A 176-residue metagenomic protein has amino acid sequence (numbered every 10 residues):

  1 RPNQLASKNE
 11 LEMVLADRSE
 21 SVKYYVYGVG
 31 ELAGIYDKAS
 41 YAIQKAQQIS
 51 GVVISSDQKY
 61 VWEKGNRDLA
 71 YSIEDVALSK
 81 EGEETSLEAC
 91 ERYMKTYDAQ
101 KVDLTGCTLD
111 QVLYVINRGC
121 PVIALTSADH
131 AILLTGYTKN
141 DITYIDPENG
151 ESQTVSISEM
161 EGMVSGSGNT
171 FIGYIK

Functional and structural regions predicted by a protein language model:
R1-K8, E12, S55-N66: Extracellular LysM carbohydrate-binding repeats and other cell-envelope/extracellular binding modules
P2, Y36-V52: A short, charged, amphipathic alpha-helix used as a generic interaction element across diverse proteins
Q4-A16, L69-K176: Conserved active-site-adjacent core of cysteine acyl-enzyme catalytic domains
D17-E31, S50-V52, E63-L69: Short aromatic-glycine-(Arg/Gly/Cys) micro-motifs in beta-strand/loop hairpins
S19-E20, S56-D57, G136-T138: Short, ordered beta-strand-loop transition motifs
Y27, D37, I54, T135 (+1 more regions): Residue-level detector of conserved, well-ordered beta-strand and adjacent loop positions that form binding/recognition
Y27-G30, I54-Y60, T126-H130, Y174-K176: Short, flexible beta-strand-to-coil junctions
E31-I35, S152-Q153: Surface-exposed loop/edge segments in extracytoplasmic proteins
